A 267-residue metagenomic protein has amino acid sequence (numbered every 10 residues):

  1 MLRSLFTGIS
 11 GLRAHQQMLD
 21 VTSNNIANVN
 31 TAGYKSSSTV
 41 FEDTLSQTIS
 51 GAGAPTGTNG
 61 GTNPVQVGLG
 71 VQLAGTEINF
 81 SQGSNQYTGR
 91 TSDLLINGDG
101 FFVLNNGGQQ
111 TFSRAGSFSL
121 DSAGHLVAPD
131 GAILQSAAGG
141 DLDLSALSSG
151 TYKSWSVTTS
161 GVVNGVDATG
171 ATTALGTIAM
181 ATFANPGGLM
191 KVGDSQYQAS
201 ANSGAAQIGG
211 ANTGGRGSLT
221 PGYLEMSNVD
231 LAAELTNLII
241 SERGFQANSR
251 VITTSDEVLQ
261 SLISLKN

Functional and structural regions predicted by a protein language model:
M1-G139, L144-N267: Amphipathic alpha-helical polymerization modules
